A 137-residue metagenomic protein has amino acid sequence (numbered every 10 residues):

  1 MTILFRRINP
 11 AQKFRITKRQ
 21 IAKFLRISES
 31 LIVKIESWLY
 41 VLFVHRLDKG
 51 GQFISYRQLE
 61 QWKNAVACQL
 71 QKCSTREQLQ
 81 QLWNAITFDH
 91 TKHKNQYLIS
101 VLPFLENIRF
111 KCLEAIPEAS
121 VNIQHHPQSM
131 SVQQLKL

Functional and structural regions predicted by a protein language model:
M1-L59: N-terminal accessory interaction module
S37, Q78-Y97: Amphipathic, non-membrane alpha-helical rod segments
W38-V66, K94-H125: Repeat-associated, polar segments at repeat-unit boundaries in modular proteins
A67-Q71: Amphipathic alpha-helical repeat scaffolds
Q128-L137: Long, low-complexity, intrinsically disordered segments
